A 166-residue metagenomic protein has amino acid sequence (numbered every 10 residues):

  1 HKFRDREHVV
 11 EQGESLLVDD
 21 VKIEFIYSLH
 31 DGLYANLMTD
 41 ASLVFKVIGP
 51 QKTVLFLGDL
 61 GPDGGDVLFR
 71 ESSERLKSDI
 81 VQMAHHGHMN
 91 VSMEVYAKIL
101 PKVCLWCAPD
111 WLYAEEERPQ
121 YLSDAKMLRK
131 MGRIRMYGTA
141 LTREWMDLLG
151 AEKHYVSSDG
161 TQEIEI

Functional and structural regions predicted by a protein language model:
H1-G13, P101, D110-Y113: Active-site HxH/HxHxD metal-binding segment of metal-dependent hydrolases
K2-E7, Y34-L37, R143-L148, E152-Y155: Short, solvent-exposed secondary-structure boundary motifs
R4-R6, D59, H88-M89: Short, exposed beta-strand "edge-strand" segments with a Pro/Gly-rich flavor and a Y/T-containing core
D5-R6, V21, K52, K102 (+1 more regions): A structural micro-motif
H8-I80, S158-I166: Core dinuclear metal-dependent hydrolase active-site scaffold
G65-G160: Cap/insert and terminal regions of metallo-dependent hydrolase folds
